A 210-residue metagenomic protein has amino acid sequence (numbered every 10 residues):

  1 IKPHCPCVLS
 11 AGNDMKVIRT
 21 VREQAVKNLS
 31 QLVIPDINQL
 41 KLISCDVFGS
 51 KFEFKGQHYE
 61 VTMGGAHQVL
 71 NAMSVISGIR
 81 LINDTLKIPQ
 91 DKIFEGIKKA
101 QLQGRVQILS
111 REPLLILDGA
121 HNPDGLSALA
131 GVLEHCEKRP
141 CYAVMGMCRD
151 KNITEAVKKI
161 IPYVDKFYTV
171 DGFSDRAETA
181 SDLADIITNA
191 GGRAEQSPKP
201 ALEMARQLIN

Functional and structural regions predicted by a protein language model:
I1-K55, I76-D91: Acidic, Mg2+-coordinating active-site environments of NTP-dependent enzymes
P3-H4, N28, A100, R139 (+2 more regions): Structured helix-beta-strand junction loops
C5, L9-A11, V17, I34 (+10 more regions): Generic hydrophobic/packing signal
S10-D14, Q24-D46, T62-A66, I93-A100 (+5 more regions): Beta-strand->loop->alpha-helix junctions that form or flank phosphate-binding loops in nucleotide-handling enzymes
D14-V33, V47-G49, L114-L117, P123 (+1 more regions): C-terminal helical cap/extension that packs against the catalytic core of soluble nucleotide-cofactor enzymes
K55-K166: Nucleotide phosphate-binding/pyrophosphate-handling subdomain across enzymes that bind or process nucleotide phosphates
